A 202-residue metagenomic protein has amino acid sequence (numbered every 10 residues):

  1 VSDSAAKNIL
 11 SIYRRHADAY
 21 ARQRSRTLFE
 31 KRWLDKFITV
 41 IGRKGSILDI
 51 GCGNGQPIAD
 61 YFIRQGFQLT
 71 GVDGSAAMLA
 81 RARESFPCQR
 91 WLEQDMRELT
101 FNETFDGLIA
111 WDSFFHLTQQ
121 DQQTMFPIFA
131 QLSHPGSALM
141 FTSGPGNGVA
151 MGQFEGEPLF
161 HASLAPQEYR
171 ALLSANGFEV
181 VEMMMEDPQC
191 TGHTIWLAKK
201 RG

Functional and structural regions predicted by a protein language model:
V1-G42: Conserved class I S-adenosyl-L-methionine
L48, N54-E98: Class I SAM-dependent methyltransferase SAM/SAH-binding core
I109-A110: A conserved beta-strand element that flanks and buttresses the S-adenosyl-L-methionine
Q123-P135: A short glycine-rich, Lys/Arg-flanked "PGG" loop and its adjoining helix->strand segment in the class I
G136-S143: Conserved beta-strand signature within the Rossmann-like core of class I S-adenosyl-L-methionine
G144-V149: Short "lid" loop at the C-terminus of a central beta-strand within the Rossmann-like core of SAM-dependent
G152-Q167: Acceptor-substrate binding/catalytic loop of class I
M185-G202: Core SAM-dependent methyltransferase catalytic element
